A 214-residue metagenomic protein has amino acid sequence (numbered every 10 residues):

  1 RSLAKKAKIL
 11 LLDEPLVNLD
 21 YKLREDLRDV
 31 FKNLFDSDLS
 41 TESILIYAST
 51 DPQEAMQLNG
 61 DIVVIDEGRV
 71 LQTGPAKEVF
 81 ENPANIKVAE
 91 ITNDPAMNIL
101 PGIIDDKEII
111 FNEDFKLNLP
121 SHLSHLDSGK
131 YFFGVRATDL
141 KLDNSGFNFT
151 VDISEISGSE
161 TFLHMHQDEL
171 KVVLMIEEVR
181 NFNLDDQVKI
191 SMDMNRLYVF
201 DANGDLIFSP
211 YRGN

Functional and structural regions predicted by a protein language model:
R1-K87: ABC ATPase nucleotide-binding domains
S43, L100, T161: Change "...and in nucleic-acid phosphodiester-cleaving endonucleases..." to "...and in nucleic-acid processing enzymes
E67, P101, L197: Conserved coupling/switch loops of ABC nucleotide-binding domains, chiefly the family-specific signature
E81-D105, D193: C-terminal boundary and immediately downstream tail of ABC-type ATPase nucleotide-binding domains
M97, E108-N214: Non-catalytic connector elements of ABC transporters
